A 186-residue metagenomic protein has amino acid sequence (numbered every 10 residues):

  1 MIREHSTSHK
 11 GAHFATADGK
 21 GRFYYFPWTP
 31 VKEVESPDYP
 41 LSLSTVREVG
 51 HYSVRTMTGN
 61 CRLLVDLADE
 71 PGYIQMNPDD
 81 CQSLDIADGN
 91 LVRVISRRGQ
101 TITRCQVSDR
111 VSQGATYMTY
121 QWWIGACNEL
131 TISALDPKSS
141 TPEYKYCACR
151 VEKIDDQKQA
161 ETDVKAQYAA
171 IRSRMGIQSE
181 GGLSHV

Functional and structural regions predicted by a protein language model:
M1-L63: Long, low-complexity segments enriched in small/aliphatic residues
V54, G59-Q75, D79-V186: Long, contiguous, secondary-structure-rich segments that constitute the structural scaffold of globular domains
